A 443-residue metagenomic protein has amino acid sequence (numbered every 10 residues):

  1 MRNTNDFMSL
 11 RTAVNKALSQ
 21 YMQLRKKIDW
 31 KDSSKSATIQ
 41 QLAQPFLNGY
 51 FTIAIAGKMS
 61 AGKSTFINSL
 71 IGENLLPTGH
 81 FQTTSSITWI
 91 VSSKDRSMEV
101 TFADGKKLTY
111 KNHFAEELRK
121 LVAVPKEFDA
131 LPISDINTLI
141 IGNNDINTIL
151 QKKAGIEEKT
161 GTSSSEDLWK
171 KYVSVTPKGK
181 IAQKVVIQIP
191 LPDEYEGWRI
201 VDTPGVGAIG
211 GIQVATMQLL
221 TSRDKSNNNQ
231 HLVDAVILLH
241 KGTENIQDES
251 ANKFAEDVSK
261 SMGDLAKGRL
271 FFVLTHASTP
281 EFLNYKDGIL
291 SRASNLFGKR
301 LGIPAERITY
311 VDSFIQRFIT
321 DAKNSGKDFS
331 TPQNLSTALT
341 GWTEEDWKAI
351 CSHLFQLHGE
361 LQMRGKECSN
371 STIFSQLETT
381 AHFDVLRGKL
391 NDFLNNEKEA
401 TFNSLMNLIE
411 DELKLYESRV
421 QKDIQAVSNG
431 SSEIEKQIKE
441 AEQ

Functional and structural regions predicted by a protein language model:
M1-W30: Charged, amphipathic alpha-helical linker segments immediately N-terminal to NTP-binding catalytic cores
N3, K31-K35, A266, T401-L405: Residue-level recognition of alpha-helical structural elements
T12-S19, S36-N396: Globular "head" domains of long coiled-coil molecular machines
K31, E116, R419-Q421, Q425-Q443: A non-catalytic, extended alpha-helical scaffold characteristic of dynamin-superfamily P-loop GTPases
I39-L42, L413, A441: Short amphipathic alpha-helical coiled-coil/interface segments
L361-A381, D392-E433: C-terminal helical "lid" subdomain and adjoining coupling/linker elements of P-loop NTPases
